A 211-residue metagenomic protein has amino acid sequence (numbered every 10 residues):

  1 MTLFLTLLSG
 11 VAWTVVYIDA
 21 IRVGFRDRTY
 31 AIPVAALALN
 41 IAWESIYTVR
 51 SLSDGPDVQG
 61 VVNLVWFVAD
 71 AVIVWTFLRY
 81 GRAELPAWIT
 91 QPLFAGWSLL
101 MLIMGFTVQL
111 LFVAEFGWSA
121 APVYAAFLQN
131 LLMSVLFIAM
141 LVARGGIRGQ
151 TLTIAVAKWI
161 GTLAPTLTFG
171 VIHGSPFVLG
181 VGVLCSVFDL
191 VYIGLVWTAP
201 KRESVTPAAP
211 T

Functional and structural regions predicted by a protein language model:
M1-W13: Hydrophobic transmembrane alpha-helical segments in integral membrane proteins
T14-D27, E44-F94, V108-L110, E203: Internal transmembrane alpha-helix with an interfacial aromatic "cap," most often the third helix
V16-N40, I46-L52, F77, L136-V171 (+1 more regions): A structural feature that tracks compact, well-ordered secondary-structure segments with a strong bias toward
L52-D57, F112-A121, V171-P176: Membrane-interface helix caps and helix-loop-helix hairpins in membrane proteins
Y80-R144: Membrane-proximal helix-loop-helix units in multi-pass membrane proteins
M104-F112, T162-S175: Hydrophobic alpha-helical transmembrane segments in multi-pass integral membrane proteins
L131, V178-L195: Small-residue-rich transmembrane alpha-helices that serve as helix-helix interface/gating elements in multipass
K201-T211: Short, highly charged, low-complexity non-transmembrane loops/tails of multi-pass membrane proteins
